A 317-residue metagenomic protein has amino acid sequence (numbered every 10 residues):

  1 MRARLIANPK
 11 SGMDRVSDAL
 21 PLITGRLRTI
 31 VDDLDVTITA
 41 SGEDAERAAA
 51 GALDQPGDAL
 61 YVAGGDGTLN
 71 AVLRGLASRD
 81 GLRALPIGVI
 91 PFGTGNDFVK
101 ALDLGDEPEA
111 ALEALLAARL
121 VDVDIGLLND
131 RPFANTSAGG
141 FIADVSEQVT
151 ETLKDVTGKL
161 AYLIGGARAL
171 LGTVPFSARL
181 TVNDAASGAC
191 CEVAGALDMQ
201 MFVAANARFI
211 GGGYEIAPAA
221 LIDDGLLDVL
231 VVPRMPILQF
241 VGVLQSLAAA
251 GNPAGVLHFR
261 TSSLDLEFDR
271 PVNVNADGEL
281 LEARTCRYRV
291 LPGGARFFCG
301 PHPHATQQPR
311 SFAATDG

Functional and structural regions predicted by a protein language model:
M1-A63, H304, P309-G317: ATP/NTP phosphate-donor binding region
R2, R131-P132, S177, M201 (+5 more regions): Structural motif
I30, T39, R79-Q200: Catalytic core of DAGKc-family lipid kinases
T68-G81: Short Gly/Thr/Asp-enriched flexible loops that form oxyanion-binding sites at enzyme active sites
A138, I142, V203-I216, L280: Glycine-rich phosphate/pyrophosphate-binding beta-alpha loops
I142-V145, G188-C190, I210-G213, I237-F240: Short acidic/glycine-rich loop or secondary-structure boundary segments that cap or lie
E151-A161, G212, P218-Q239: Gly/Ser/Thr-rich active-site loops/lids in small-molecule metabolic enzymes that frequently grip phosphoryl groups
A196, L221, V231-G317: ATP/nucleoside-binding phosphotransfer catalytic cores, i.e., glycine-rich phosphate-binding loops
